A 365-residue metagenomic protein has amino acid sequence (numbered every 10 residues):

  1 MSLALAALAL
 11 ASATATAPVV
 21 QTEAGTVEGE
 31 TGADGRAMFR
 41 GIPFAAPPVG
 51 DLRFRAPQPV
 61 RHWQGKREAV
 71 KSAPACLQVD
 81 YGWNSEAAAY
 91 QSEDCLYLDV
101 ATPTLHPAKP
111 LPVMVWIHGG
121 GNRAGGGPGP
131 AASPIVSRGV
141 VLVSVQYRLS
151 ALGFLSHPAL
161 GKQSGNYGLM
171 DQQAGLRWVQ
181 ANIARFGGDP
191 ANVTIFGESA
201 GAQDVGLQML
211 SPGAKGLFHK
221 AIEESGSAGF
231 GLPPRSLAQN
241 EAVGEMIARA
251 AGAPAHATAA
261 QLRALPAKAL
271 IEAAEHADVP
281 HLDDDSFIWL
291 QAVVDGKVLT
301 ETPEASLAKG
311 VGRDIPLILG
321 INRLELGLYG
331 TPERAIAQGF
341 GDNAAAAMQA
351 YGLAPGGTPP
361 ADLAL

Functional and structural regions predicted by a protein language model:
A13-N166, S286, L324-L326: Non-catalytic accessory segments of hydrolases
C95, Q163-A184, Q239-A242: Alpha/beta-hydrolase active-site loop
G119-G120, Y167-D171, S199-A202: Active-site loop->helix "elbow" adjoining a glycine-rich segment at hydrolase catalytic centers
G187-E198: Alpha/beta-hydrolase fold nucleophile elbow
I195, I222-E224, G320: A short, hydrophobic beta-strand element of the alpha/beta-hydrolase
A202-A214: Short glycine-enriched nucleophile-adjacent loop and the immediately C-terminal alpha-helix near the catalytic center
K215-S227: A conserved short beta-strand
A228-G229, K268-L365: Substrate-gating cap/lid region and adjacent catalytic-acid/histidine neighborhood within extracellular/lumenal
